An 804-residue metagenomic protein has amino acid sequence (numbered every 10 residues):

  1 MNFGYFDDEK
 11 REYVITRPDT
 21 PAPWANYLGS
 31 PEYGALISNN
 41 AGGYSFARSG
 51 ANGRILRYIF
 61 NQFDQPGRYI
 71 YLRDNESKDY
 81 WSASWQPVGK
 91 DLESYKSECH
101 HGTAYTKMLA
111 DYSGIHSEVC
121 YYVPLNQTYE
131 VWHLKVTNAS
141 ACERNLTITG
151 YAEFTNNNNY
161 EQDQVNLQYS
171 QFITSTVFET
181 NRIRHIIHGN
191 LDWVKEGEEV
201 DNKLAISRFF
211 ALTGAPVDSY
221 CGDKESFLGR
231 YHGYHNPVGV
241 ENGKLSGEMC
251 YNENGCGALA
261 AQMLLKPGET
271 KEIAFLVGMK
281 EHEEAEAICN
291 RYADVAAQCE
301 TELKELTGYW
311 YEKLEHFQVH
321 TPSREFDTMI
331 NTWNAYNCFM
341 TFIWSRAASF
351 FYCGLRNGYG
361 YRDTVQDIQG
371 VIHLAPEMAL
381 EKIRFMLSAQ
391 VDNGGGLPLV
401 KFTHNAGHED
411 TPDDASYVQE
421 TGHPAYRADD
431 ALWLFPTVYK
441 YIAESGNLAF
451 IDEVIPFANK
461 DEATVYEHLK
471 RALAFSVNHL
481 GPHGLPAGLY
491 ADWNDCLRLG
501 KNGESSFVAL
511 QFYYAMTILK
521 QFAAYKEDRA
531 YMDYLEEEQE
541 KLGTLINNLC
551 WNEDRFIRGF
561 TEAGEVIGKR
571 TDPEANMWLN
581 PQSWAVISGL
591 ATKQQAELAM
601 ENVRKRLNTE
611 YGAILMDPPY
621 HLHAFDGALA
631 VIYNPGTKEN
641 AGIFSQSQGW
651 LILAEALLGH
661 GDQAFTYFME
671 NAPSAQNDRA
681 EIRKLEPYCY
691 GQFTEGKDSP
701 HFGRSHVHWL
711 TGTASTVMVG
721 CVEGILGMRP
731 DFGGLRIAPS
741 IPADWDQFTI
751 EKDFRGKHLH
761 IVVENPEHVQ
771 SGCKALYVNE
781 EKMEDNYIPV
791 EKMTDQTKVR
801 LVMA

Functional and structural regions predicted by a protein language model:
M1-R362, P376-A389, K440-S445, Y525 (+7 more regions): Anionic coordination/interaction segments
Y71, Y359-T364, I368-A379, I383-H483 (+5 more regions): Aromatic-rich carbohydrate-recognition surfaces in CAZymes
Y151, V165-N166, L397-P398, Y513-A630 (+2 more regions): Catalytic cores of carbohydrate-active enzymes
A287-A297, T301, E305, M329 (+5 more regions): Extended, well-ordered alpha-helical scaffold segments
S349-G358, L399-Y426, A458-T464, H483-S505 (+3 more regions): Carbohydrate-binding/catalytic loop surfaces
P730-I761: Surface beta-strand/loop "capping" patches
E751, K792-A804: Short, well-structured beta-strand segments within conserved domains
V778-E781: Short strand-turn-strand beta-turns centered on an Asx-Gly dipeptide
